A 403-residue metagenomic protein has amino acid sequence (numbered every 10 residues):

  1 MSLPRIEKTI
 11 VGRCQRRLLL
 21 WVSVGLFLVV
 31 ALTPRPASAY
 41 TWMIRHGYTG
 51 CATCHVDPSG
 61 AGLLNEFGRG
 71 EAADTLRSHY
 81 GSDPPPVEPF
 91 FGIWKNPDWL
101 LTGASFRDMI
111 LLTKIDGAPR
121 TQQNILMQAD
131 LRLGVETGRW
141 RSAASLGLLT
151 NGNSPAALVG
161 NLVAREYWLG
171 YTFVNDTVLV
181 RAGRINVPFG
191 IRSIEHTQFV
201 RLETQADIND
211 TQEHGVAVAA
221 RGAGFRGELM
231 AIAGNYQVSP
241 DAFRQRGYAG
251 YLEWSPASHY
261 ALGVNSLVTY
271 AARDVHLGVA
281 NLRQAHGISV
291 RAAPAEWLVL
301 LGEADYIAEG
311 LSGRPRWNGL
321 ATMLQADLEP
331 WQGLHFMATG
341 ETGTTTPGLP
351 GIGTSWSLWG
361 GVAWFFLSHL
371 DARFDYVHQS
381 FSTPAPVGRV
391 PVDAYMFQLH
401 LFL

Functional and structural regions predicted by a protein language model:
Y48-P58: The canonical Cys-X-X-Cys-His
G50, W364-F366, R389-L403: Outer-membrane beta-barrel "beta-signal"
S59-L64, L100-L112, A118-G234, R244 (+2 more regions): Outer membrane beta-barrel
S82-P89, L100, M127-L131, A164-Y167 (+7 more regions): Hydrophobic, lipid-facing positions within transmembrane beta-strands of outer-membrane proteins
L100-A104, S142-A144, V178-V180, G227-L229 (+7 more regions): Transmembrane beta-strands of outer-membrane beta-barrel proteins
R107-L111, G147-L149, I185-V187, M230-G234 (+7 more regions): Outer-membrane beta-barrel pore domains and translocons
A118-I125, A156-A164, T204-D210, P240-Q245 (+4 more regions): Replace "Gram-negative outer membrane beta-barrel proteins" with "bacterial and organellar outer membrane beta-barrel
G224, F243-R244, Y251-P347: Detector for outer-membrane/organellar transmembrane beta-barrel domains, recognizing the amphipathic beta-strand
